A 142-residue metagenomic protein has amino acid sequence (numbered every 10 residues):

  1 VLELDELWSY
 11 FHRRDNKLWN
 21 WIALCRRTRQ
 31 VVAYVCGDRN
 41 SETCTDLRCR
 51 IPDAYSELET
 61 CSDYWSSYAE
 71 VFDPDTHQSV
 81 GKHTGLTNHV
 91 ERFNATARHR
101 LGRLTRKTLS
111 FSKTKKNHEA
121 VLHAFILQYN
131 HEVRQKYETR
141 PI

Functional and structural regions predicted by a protein language model:
V1-I142: Residue-level recognition of single "structural anchor" positions that define or cap local secondary structure
